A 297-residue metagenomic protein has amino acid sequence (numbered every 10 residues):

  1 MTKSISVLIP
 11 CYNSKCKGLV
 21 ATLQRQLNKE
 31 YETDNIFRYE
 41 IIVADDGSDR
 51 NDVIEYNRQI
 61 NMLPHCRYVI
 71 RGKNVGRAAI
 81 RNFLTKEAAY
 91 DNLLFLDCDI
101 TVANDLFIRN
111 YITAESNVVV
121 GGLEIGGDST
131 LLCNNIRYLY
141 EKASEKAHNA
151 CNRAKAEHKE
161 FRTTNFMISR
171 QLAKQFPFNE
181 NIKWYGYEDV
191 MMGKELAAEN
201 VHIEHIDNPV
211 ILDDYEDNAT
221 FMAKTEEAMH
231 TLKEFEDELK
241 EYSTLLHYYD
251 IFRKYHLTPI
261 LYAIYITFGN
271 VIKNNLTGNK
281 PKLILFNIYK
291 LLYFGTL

Functional and structural regions predicted by a protein language model:
L23-I70: Acidic donor-binding segment of Leloir-type glycosyltransferases
R71-A88: Glycine-rich, basic loop-to-helix element that forms the pyrophosphate-binding segment of sugar-nucleotide handling
L93: Short aromatic/hydrophobic "clamp" motif used to bind/position activated sugar donors
D105-N135: Conserved donor NDP-sugar-binding/catalytic core segment of glycosyltransferases
G122, Y138-H158: Short, flexible, basic/aromatic active-site loop/helix in glycosyltransferases
W184-M192: Acidic donor-binding loop at a coil-to-helix junction in glycosyltransferase catalytic cores that engages
E199-E236: Active-site donor/metal-binding and catalytic loop motifs of nucleotide-sugar-dependent glycosylation enzymes
E227, L246-L297: Non-catalytic, C-terminal membrane-associated alpha-helical segments of glycosyltransferases
